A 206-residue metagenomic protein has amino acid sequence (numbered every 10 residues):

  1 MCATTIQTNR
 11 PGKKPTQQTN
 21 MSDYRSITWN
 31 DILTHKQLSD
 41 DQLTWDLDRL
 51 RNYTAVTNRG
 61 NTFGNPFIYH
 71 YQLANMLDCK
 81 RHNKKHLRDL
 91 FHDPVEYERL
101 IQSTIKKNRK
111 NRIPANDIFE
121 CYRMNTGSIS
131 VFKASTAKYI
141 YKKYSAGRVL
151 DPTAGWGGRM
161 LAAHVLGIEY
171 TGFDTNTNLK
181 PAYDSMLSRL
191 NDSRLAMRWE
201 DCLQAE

Functional and structural regions predicted by a protein language model:
M1-G64, I68, R81-E206: Class I S-adenosyl-L-methionine-dependent methyltransferase catalytic core
R10, L73-N75: Intrinsic structural disorder/low-complexity segments
